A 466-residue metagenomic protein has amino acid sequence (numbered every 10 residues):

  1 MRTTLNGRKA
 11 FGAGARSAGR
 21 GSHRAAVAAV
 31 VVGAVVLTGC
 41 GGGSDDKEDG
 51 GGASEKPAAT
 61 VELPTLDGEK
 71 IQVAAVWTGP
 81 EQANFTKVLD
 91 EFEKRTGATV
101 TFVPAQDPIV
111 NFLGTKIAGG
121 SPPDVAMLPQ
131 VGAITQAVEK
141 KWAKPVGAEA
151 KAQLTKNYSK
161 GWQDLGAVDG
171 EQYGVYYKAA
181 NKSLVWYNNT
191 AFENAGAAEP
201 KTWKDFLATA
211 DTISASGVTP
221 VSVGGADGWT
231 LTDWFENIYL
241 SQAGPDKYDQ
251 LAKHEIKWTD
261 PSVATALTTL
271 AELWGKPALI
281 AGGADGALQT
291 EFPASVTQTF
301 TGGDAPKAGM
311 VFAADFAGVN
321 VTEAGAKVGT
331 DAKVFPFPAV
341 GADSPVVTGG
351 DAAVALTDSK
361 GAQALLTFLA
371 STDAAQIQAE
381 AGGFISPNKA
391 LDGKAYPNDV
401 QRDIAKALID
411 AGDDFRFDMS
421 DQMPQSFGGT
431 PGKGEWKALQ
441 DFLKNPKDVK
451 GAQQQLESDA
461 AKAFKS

Functional and structural regions predicted by a protein language model:
R2-G14, R24-G33, G41-T135, A152 (+3 more regions): Conserved N-terminal structural module of periplasmic/extracytoplasmic solute-binding proteins
A59-L63, V131-S183: Hinge/lid segment of periplasmic solute-binding proteins
T65, G147-Y158, G225, Q242-T265 (+7 more regions): Short, solvent-exposed loop/beta-turn-alpha elements that line the ligand-binding surface or hinge of extracytoplasmic
D90, A313-A317, T322-I385: Extracytoplasmic/periplasmic substrate-recognition and gating elements
P104-F112, V131, W203-L207, A284-T301: Short helix-initiation/N-cap motifs at beta->coil->alpha
Y173-Y177, S183, L207-T265: Extracytoplasmic/periplasmic solute-binding protein
P245-E323: Extracytoplasmic ligand-binding clamshell segments of periplasmic binding protein
F384-I385, K389-D392, A405-A460: C-terminal capping/gating helix-and-loop segments adjacent to ligand/active sites or protein-protein/ligand interfaces
